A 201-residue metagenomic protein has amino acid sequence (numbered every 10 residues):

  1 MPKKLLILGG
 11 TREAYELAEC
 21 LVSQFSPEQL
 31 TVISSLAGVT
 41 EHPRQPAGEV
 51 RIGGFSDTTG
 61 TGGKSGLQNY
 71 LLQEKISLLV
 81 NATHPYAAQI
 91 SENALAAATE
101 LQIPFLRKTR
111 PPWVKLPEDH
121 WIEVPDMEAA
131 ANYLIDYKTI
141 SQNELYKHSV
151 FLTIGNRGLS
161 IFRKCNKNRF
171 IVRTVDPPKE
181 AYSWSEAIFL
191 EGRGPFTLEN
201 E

Functional and structural regions predicted by a protein language model:
K3-V39: N-terminal basic/disordered segments at the start of proteins
K4, S77-L78, S149: Structural motif
V32-T58, E180-A187: N-terminal beta-loop-helix "entrance" segment that forms/cooperates in small-molecule cofactor or anionic ligand
S34-H42, K108-V114, G155-G158, T174-E180: Short, polar loop motifs at secondary-structure junctions
G48-L71, L190-E201: Glycine-rich, highly charged phosphate/nucleotide-binding loops
K64, Q68-Y133: Glycine/small-residue-rich loop that forms an oxyanion/phosphate-binding "nest" at active or ligand-binding sites
I103-F170: Hydrophobic, well-structured mid-protein blocks that either form specific transmembrane helices
F162-R193: Histidine/lysine/aspartate-rich catalytic loop segments that bind and position anionic ligands
